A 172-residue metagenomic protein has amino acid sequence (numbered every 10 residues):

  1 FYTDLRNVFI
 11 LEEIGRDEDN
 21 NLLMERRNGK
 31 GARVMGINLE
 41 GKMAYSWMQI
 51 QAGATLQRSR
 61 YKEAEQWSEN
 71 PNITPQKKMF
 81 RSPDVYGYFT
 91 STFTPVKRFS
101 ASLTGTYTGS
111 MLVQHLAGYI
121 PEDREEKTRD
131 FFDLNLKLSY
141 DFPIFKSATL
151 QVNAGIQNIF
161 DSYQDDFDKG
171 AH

Functional and structural regions predicted by a protein language model:
F1, V8-G15, A32, N153: Extended alpha-helical regions
F1-L5, N21-L116: Gram-negative outer-membrane beta-barrel transporters
V8-I14, K62-Q66, V113-A117, Q164-K169: Outer-membrane beta-barrel and related beta-rich outer-membrane complex signature in Gram-negative bacteria
D17-E18, K127: Acidic surface patches and DE-rich sequence motifs
G53-T55, Q76-H172: Conserved C-terminal beta-signal and adjacent last beta-strands/turns of outer-membrane beta-barrel proteins
